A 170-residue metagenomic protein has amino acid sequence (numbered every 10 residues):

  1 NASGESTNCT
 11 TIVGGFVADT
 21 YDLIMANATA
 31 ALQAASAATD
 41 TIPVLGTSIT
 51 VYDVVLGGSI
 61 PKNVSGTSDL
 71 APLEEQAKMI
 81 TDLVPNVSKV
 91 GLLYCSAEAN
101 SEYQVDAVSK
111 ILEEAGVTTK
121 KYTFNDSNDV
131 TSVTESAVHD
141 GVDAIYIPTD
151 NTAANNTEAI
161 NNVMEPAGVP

Functional and structural regions predicted by a protein language model:
N1-N8, N63, S109-S127: Short beta-strand elements in bilobed, periplasmic/extracellular small-molecule ligand-binding domains
S6-L23, A34, T131-D143: Short, well-structured alpha-helical segments in soluble
V17-A28, L45, V90-L93, G141-A153: Periplasmic-binding protein-like
A30-Q33, T50-V54, S96-N100, D126-D129 (+1 more regions): Solvent-exposed loop/turn segments at secondary-structure junctions within structured extracellular/periplasmic domains
A34-I42, N162-P166: Glycosyltransferases and closely related glycan-assembly transferases that use nucleotide-activated donors
D40-E74, P170: Flexible loop/hinge segments that line or gate small-molecule binding clefts
D69-A115: An alpha-beta-alpha
K120-N125, T134-P170: Flexible, glycine-rich surface segments
